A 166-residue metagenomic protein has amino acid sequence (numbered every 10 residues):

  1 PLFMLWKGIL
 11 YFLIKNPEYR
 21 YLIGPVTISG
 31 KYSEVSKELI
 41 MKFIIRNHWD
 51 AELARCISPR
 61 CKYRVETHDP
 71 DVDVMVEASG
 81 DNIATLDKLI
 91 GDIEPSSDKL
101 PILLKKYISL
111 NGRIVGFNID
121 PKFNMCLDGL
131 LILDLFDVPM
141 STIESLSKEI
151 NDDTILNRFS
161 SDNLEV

Functional and structural regions predicted by a protein language model:
P1-R113, N118-C126: Acyl-donor binding region in acyl/amide transferases
I28-G30, L135-P139: Short loop/turn segments at secondary-structure transitions that flank enzyme active sites
M125-D137: C-terminal "cap" of GNAT-fold acetyltransferases
E144: Basic, polyanion-binding surface patches
I150-V166: Short, cationic low-complexity segments
